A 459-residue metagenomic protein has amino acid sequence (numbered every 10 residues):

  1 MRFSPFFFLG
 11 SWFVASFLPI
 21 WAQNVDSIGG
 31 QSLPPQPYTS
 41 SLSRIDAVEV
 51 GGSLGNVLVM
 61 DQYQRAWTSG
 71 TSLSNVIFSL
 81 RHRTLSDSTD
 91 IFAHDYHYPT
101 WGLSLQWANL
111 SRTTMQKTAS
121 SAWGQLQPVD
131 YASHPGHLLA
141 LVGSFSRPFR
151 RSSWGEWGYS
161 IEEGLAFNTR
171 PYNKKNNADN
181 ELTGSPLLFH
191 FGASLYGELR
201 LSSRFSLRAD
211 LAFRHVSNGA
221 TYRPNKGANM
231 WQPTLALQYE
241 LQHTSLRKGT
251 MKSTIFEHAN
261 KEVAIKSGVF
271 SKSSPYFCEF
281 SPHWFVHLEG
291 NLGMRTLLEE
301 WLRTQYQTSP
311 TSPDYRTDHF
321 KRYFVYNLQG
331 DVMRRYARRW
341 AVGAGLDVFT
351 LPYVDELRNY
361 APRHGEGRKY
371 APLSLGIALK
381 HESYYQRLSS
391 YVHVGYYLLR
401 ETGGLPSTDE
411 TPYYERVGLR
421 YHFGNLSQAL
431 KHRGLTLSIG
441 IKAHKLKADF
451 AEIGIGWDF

Functional and structural regions predicted by a protein language model:
S27, N229-I265, V417-L419, A448-F459: Outer-membrane beta-barrel "beta-signal"
S32-D46, L85-P99, R150-W157, L201-F205 (+5 more regions): Short loop/turn motifs that connect adjacent beta-strands in outer-membrane beta-barrel proteins
R44-D46, G70-V76, H97, S133-L141 (+8 more regions): Residues that define the transmembrane beta-barrel architecture of outer-membrane proteins
D46-V50, P99-L103, W157-E163, L207-L211 (+8 more regions): Transmembrane beta-strands of outer-membrane beta-barrel proteins
G52, F78-T84, L141-F149, I161-L165 (+10 more regions): Residues on the lipid-exposed face of transmembrane beta-strands in outer-membrane beta-barrel proteins
G52-L58, L105-S111, E163-P171, F213-G219 (+8 more regions): Transmembrane beta-strands of outer-membrane beta-barrel pores
N56-I77, Q116-Y131, E181, T296-V325: Surface-exposed strand-loop-strand hairpins of Gram-negative outer-membrane beta-barrel proteins
M60-A66, T114-S120, P171-A178, G219-K226 (+5 more regions): Outer-membrane beta-barrel translocator domains and adjoining extracellular loop/strand segments of Gram-negative
